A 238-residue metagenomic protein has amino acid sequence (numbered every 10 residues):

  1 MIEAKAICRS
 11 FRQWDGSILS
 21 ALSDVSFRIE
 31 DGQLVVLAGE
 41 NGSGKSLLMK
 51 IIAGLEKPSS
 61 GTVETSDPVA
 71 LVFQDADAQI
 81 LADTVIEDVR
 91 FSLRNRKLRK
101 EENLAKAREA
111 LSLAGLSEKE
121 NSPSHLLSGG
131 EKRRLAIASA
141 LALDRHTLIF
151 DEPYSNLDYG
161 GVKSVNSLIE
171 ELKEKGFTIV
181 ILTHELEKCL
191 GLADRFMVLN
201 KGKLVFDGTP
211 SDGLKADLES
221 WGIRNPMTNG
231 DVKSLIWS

Functional and structural regions predicted by a protein language model:
M1, R9-D24: A short, flexible loop at the N-terminus of ABC-type nucleotide-binding domains that lies
A53: Helix-to-loop junction immediately C-terminal to a conserved catalytic motif
E101-K119: Conserved ABC ATPase "signature" region
P123-L127, E131: Conserved ABC ATPase signature
L148-D151: Catalytic Walker B motif of ABC-type/P-loop ATPase nucleotide-binding domains
T183-H184: H-loop/switch region of ABC-family ATPase nucleotide-binding domains
K215-S238: ABC ATPase nucleotide-binding domains
